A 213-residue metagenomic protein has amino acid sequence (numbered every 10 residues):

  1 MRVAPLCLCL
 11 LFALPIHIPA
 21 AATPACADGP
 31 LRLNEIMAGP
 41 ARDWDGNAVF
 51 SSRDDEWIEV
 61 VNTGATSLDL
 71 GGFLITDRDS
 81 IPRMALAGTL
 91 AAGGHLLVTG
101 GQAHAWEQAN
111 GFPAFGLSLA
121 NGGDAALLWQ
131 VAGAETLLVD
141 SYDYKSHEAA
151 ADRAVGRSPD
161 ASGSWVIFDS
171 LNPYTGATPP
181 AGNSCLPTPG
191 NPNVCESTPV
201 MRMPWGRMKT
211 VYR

Functional and structural regions predicted by a protein language model:
M1-A4: Positively charged n-region of N-terminal signal peptides that target proteins for export
C7-P15: Bacterial N-terminal signal peptides
A20-R213: Intrinsically disordered, low-complexity linkers and terminal tails enriched in Ser/Thr/Pro/Gly with interspersed basic
